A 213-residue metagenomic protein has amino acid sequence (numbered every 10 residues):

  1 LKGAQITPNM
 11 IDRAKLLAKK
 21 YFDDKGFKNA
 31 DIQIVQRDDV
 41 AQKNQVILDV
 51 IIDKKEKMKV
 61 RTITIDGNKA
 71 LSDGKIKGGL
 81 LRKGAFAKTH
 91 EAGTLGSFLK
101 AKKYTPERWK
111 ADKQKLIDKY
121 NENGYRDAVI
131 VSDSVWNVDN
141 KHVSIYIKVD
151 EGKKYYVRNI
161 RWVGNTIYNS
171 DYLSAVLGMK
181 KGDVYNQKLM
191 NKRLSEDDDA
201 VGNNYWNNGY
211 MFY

Functional and structural regions predicted by a protein language model:
L1-Y213: Interaction-mediating elements
